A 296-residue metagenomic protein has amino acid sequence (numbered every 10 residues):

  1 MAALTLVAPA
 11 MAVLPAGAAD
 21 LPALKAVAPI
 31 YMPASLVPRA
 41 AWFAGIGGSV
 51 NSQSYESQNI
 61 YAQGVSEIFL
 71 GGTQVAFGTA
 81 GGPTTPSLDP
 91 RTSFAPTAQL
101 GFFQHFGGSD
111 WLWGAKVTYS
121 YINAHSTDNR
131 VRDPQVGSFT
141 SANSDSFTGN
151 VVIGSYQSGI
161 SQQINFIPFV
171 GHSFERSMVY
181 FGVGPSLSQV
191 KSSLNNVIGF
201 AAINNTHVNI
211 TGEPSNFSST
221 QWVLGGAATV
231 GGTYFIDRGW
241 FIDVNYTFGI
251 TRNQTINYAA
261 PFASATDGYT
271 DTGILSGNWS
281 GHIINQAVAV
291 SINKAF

Functional and structural regions predicted by a protein language model:
M1-A3: Bacterial N-terminal signal peptides that target proteins for export
V7-A16: C-terminal segment of classical bacterial N-terminal signal peptides
A16-A44: Outer-membrane beta-barrel biogenesis signature
P33-A40, H105-W113, D128, E175-R176 (+1 more regions): Short loop/turn motifs that connect adjacent beta-strands in outer-membrane beta-barrel proteins
L36-S54, V117, A289: Transmembrane beta-strand segments of Gram-negative outer membrane beta-barrel proteins
A41-F43, S93-Q99, L112-G114, S161-N165 (+3 more regions): Transmembrane beta-barrel architecture of outer-membrane proteins
I46-G48, A98-Q104, V117-Y119, Q162 (+5 more regions): Residues on the lipid-exposed face of transmembrane beta-strands in outer-membrane beta-barrel proteins
S54-S93, Y121-Q162, S188-V223, T251-A287: Extracellular/periplasm-exposed beta-strand and loop segments of Gram-negative cell-envelope proteins, dominated by
